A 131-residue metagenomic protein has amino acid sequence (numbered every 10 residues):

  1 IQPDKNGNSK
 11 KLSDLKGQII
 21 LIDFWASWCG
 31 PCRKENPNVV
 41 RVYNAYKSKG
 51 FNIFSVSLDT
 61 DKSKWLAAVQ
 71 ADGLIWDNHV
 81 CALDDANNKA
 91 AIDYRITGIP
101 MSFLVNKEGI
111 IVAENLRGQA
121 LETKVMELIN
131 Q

Functional and structural regions predicted by a protein language model:
I1-P3, L66-M101, K107-E108: Short, internal strand/loop/helix patches that form the active-site neighborhood or redox-interaction surface
I1-S13, K124, N130: N-terminal "domain-start" segment that seeds a small globular fold
Q18-I20, P100: Alpha/beta-hydrolase fold active-site loops
D23, I53-S57: Short beta-strand segments
F24-R41: Conserved redox-active cysteine motifs that mediate thiol-disulfide chemistry, especially di-cysteine Cys-X(1-2)-Cys
G98-M101, K107-Q131: Non-catalytic, surface beta->alpha helical segment in thiol-disulfide oxidoreductase systems
